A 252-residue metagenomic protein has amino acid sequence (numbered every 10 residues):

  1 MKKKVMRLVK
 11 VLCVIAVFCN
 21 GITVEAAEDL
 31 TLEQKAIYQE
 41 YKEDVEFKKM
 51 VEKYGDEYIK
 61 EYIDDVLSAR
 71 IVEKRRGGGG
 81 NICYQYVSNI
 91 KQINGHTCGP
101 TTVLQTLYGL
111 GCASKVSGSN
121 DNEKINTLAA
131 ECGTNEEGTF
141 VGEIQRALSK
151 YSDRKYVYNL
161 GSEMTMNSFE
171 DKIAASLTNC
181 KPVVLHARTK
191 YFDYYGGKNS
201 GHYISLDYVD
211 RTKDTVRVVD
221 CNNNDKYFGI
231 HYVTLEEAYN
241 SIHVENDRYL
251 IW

Functional and structural regions predicted by a protein language model:
K2-A26: Sec-dependent N-terminal signal peptides of Gram-positive bacterial secreted proteins and lipoproteins
A26-G138: Active-site-adjacent structural segments surrounding the nucleophilic cysteine of cysteine proteases and isopeptidases
L30, V209-W252: Noncatalytic regulatory segments and standalone regulatory/sensor domains
Q92-H96, L104-Q105, A113-S114, G133-E136 (+4 more regions): Solvent-exposed loop/turn segments at secondary-structure junctions within structured extracellular/periplasmic domains
G95, G99-L107, V141-Q145, E170 (+3 more regions): Extracytoplasmic/secreted envelope proteins and their assembly/folding machinery, especially bacterial periplasmic
T101-A113, A147-R154, A175-N179, T212: Structured segments of extracytoplasmic/periplasmic soluble domains in secreted or envelope-associated proteins
A113-N120, Y156-M164: Surface-exposed patches in mature extracellular/periplasmic domains of secreted proteins
T165-V219, Y249: Active-site-adjacent substructure of cysteine-protease-like catalytic cores
